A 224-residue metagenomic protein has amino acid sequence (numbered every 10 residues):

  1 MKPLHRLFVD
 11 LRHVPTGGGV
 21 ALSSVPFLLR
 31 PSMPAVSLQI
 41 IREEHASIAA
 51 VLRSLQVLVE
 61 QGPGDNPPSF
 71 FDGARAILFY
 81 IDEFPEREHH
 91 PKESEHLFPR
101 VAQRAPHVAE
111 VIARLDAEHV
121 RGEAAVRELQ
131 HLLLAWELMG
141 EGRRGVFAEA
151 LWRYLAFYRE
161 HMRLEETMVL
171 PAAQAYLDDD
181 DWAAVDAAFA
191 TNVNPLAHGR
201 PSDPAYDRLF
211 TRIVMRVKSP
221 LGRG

Functional and structural regions predicted by a protein language model:
L7-D10, S24-G224: Small-residue-biased structural context
G17-G19: Residue-identity detector for glycine
